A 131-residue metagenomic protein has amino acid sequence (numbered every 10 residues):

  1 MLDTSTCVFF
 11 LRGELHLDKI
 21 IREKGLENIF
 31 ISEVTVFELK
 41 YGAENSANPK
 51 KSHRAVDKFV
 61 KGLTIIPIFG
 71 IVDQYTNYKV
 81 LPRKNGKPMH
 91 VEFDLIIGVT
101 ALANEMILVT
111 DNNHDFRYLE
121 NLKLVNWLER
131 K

Functional and structural regions predicted by a protein language model:
M1-I31, A43-G62, K131: Short, well-structured N-terminal submotif of metal-dependent ribonuclease cores
D3-T4, L39, Y75, A101 (+1 more regions): Generic structural signal for small/hydrophobic residues in well-ordered secondary structure, especially within
T6-C7, T35, I71, H114-D115: Alpha-helix capping/helix-boundary segments
G13, S32, F93, D111: Replace "coordinates the UDP/GDP/TDP-sugar" with "coordinates nucleotide-activated sugar donors
V36, P49, H53, V72-Y75 (+1 more regions): A general structural signal for well-ordered alpha-helical segments in protein cores
T64-V109: Active-site neighborhoods of divalent-metal-dependent phosphate/nucleic-acid chemistry enzymes
G98, A103-K131: Acidic, PIN/NYN-like endoribonuclease modules and their adjacent C-terminal/linker elements
